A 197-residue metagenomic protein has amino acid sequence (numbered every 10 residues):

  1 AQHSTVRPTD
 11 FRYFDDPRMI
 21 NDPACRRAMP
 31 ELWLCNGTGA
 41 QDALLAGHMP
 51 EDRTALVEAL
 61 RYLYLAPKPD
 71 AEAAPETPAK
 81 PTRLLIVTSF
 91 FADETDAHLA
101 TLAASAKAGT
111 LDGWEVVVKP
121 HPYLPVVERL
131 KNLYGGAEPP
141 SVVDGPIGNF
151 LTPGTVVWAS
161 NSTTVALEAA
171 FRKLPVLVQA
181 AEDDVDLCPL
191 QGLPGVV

Functional and structural regions predicted by a protein language model:
A1-Y62, A166: Active-site and donor-binding regions of nucleotide-sugar-utilizing enzymes
Q2, P30, H48-L56, G135-G136 (+1 more regions): Catalytic binding pocket for nucleotide-activated donors in carbohydrate/polymer assembly enzymes
H3-R7, A59-L63, G145-G148, A181-V185: Short, acidic/turn-prone active-site loops that include or flank metal/cofactor- and phosphate-binding residues
A28-W33, E115, P153-V157, P194: Short active-site oxyanion
C35-T38, V87-F91, K119-P122, N161-S162 (+1 more regions): Structural motif
L44-H48, L102-A106, V127-E138, C188-Q191: Short, aromatic/basic amphipathic alpha-helical patches
A55-L133: Conserved catalytic-core segment of nucleotide-activated headgroup transferases in glycan assembly
Y123-R172, E182: Donor nucleotide-activated moiety binding/catalytic core segment of transferases that use nucleotide-activated donors
